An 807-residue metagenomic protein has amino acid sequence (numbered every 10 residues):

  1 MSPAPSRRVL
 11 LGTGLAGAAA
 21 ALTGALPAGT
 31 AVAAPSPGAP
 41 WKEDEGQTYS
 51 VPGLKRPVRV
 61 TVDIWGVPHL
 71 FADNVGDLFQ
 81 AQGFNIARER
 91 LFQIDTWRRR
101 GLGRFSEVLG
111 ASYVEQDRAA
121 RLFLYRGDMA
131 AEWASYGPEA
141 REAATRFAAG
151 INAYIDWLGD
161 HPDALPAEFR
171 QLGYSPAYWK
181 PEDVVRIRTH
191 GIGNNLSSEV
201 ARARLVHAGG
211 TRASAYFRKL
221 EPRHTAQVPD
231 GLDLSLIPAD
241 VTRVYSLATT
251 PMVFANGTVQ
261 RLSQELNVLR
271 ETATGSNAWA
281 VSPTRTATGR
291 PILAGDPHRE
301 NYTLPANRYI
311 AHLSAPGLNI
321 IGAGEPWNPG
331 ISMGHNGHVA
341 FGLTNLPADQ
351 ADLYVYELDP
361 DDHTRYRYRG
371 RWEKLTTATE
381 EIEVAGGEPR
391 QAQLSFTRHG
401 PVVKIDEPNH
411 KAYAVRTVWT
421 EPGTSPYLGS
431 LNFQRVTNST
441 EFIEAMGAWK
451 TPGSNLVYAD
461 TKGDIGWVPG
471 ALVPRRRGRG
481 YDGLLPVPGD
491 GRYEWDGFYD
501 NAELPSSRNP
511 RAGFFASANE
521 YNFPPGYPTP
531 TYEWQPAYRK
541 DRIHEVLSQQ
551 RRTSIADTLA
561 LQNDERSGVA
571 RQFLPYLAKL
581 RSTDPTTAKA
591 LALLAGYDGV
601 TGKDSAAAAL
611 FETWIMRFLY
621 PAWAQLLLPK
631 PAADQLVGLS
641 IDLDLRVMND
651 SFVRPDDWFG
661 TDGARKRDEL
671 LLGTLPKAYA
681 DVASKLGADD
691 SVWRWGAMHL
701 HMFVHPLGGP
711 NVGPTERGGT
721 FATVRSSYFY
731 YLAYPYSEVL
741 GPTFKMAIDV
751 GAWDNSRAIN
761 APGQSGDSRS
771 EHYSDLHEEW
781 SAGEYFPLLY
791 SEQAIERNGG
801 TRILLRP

Functional and structural regions predicted by a protein language model:
M1-A18: N-terminal secretory signal peptides and thylakoid transit peptides that target proteins across membranes
L22-P40: C-terminal region of N-terminal signal peptides and the immediate post-cleavage residues of exported proteins
P37-P291, P297-E300, L304, P316 (+1 more regions): Substrate-recognition/specificity elements adjacent to catalytic centers across diverse enzyme folds
S282-T284, R290-R371, T461, V468-G470: Structured soluble/peripheral alpha/beta segments that form catalytic or ligand/cofactor-binding pockets
P329, T451-Q550: Hydrophobic alpha-helical segments
A348-Y481: Glycine- and hydrophobic-rich flexible loops that cap the catalytic core of alpha/beta enzyme folds
T529-R581, K677-P807: Terminal end segments
L619-S691: Charged, long alpha-helical assembly modules
